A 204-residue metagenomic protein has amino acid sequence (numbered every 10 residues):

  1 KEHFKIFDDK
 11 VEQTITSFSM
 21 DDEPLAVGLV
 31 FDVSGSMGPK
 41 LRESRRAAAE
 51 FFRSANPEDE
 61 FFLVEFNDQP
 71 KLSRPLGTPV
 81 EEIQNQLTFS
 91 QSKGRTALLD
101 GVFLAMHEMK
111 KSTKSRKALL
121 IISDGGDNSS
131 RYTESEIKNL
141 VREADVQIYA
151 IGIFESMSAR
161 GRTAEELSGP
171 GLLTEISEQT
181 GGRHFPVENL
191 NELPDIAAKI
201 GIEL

Functional and structural regions predicted by a protein language model:
K1-G35: Eukaryote-biased intrinsically disordered, low-complexity acidic regions enriched in Ser/Thr/Pro
V11, M20, D68, I153 (+1 more regions): Residues that form or immediately flank small-molecule/cofactor binding pockets and catalytic motifs
L25, F31, G38-F61, E65-P186 (+1 more regions): Exposed acidic/Ser/Thr-rich ligand/metal-binding surfaces
N191-D195: A short acidic, often aromatic-flanked loop/helix-cap motif at beta-alpha or helix-coil junctions that lines enzyme
